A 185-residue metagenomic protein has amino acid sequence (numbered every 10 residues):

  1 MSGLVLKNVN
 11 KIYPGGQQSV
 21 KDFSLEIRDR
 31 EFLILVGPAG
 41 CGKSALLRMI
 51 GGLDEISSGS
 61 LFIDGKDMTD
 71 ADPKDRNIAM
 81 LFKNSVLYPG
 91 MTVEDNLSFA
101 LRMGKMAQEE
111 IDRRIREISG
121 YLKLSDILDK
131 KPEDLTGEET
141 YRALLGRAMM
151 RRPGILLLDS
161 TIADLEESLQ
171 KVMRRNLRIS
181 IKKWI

Functional and structural regions predicted by a protein language model:
G51: Helix-to-loop junction immediately C-terminal to a conserved catalytic motif
D67-F82, M103: ABC ATPase NBD coupling module
M91-F99: Short coil-to-helix segment of the ABC ATPase nucleotide-binding domain corresponding to the Q-loop/switch region
R102, E109-I127, R178-I179: Conserved ABC ATPase "signature" region
K131-L135, E139: Conserved ABC ATPase signature
L145: Hydrophobic anchor residue at the start of the ABC signature
M150-G154: A short, proline-enriched helix->beta-strand linker immediately N-terminal to the Walker B motif in ABC-type P-loop
